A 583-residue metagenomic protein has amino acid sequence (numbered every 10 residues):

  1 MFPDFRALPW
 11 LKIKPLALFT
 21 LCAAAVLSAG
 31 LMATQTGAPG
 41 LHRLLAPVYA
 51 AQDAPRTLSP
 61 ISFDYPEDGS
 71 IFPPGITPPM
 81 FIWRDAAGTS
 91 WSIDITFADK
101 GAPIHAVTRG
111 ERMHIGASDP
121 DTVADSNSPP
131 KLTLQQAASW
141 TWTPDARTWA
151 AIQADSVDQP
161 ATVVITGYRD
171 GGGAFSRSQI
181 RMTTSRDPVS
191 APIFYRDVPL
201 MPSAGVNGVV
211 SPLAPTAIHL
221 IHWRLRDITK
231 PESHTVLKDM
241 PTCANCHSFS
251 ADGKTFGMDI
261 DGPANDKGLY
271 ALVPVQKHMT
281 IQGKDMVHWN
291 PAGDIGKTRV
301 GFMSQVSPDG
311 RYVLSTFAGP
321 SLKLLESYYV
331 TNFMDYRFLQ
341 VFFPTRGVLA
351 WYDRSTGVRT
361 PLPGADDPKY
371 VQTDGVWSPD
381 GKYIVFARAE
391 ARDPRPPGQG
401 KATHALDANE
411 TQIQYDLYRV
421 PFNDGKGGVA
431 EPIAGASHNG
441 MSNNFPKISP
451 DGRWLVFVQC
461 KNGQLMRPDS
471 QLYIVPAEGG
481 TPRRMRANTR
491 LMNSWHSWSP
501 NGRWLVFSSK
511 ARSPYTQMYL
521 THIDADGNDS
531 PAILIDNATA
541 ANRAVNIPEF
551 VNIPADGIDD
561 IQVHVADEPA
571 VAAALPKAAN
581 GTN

Functional and structural regions predicted by a protein language model:
R6-P9: Intrinsically disordered, low-complexity proline-rich regions
A17-S28: Bacterial N-terminal signal peptides
G30-N583: Sequence signature of WD/YWTD-type beta-propeller architectures
